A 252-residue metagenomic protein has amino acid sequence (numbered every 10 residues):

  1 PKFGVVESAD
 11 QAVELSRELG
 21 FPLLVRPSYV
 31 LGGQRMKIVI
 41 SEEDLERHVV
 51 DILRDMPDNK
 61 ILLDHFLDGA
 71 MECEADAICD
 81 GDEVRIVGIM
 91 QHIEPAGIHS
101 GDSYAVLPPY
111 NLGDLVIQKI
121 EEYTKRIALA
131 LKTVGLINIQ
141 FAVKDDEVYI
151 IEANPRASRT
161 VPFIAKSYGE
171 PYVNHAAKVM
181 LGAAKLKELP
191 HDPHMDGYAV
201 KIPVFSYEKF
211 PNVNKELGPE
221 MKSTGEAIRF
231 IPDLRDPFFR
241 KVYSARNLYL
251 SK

Functional and structural regions predicted by a protein language model:
P1-R35: A conserved helix-loop-beta module that forms one wall/lid of the active-site cleft in ATP-utilizing catalytic domains
F21-P22, L31-Q34, V39-K252: ATP-dependent carboxylate activation and anion-phosphoryl transfer catalytic cores that bind Mg-ATP to form
